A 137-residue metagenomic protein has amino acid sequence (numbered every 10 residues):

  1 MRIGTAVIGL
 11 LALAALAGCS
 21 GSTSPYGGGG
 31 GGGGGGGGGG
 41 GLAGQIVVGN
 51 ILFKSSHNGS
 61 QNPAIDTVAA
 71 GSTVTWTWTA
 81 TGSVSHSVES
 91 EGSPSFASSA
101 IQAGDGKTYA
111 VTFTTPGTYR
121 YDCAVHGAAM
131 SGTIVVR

Functional and structural regions predicted by a protein language model:
R2-L11: Sec-dependent N-terminal signal peptides
I3-G4, G18-R137: Extracytoplasmic copper-binding redox domains, predominantly the cupredoxin/blue-copper superfamily
L13-L16: Bacterial Sec-type N-terminal signal peptides, specifically the leucine/valine-rich hydrophobic h-region
